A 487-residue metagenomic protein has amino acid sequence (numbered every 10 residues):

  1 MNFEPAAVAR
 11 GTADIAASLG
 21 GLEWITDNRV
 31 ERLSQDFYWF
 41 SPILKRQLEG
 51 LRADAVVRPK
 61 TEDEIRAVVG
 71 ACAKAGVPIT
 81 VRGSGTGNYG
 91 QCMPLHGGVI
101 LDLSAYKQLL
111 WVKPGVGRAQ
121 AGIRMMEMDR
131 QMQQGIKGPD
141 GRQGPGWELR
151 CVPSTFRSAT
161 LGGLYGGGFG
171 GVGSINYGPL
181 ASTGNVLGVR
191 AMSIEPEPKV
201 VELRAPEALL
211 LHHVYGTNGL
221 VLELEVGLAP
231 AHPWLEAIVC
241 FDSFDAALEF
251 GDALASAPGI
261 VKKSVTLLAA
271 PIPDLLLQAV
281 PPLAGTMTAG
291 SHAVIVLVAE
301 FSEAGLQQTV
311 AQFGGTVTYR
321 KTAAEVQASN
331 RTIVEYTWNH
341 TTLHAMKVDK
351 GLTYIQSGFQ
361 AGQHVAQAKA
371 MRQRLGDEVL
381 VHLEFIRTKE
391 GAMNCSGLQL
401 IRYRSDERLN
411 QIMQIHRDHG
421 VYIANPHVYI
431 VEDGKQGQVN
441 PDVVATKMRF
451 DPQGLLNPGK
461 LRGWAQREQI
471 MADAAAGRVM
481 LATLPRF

Functional and structural regions predicted by a protein language model:
M1-G70, T86-V116, I272, L277-L283 (+2 more regions): N-terminal flexible segment immediately upstream of the FAD-binding catalytic core in FAD-dependent oxidoreductases
F3-E4, R52, V77, S84 (+3 more regions): Conserved glycine-rich FAD pyrophosphate-binding loop
I15, C72, F250-A257, S302-V317 (+2 more regions): Short amphipathic alpha-helices in soluble, non-transmembrane regions that often serve as interface/regulatory elements
W24-N28, R58-P59, I79-G83, L101-L103 (+11 more regions): General beta-strand structural signal in soluble alpha/beta enzymes
L110, M125-M126, Q133-G138, R142-A257 (+1 more regions): FAD-binding subdomain of flavoenzyme oxidoreductases
S243, L254-S256, V261-K263, L268-K321: A conserved active-site cap/scaffold subdomain adjacent to cofactor or substrate pockets
S243-A246, L297-A304, Q360-H364, I401-D406: Helix N-cap motif at beta-to-alpha junctions
A246-L277, A361-E378, S405-M413: Short amphipathic alpha-helix segments
